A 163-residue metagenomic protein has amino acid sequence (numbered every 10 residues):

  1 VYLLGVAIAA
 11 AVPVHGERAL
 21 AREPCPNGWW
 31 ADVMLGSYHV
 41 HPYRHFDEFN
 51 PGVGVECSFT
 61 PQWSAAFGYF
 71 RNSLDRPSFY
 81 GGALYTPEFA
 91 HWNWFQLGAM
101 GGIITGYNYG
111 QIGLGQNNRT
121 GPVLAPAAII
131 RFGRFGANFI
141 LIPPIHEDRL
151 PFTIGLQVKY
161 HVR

Functional and structural regions predicted by a protein language model:
V1-P13: Bacterial N-terminal signal peptides
H15-F59, G68-R71, Y80: Short glycine/proline- and aromatic-enriched beta-strand/turn motifs that initiate or cap beta-hairpins
R18-G28, P61-Q62, E88-G98, R163: Short loop/turn motifs that connect adjacent beta-strands in outer-membrane beta-barrel proteins
A21, F152-R163: Hydrophobic secondary-structure block in the mid-to-C-terminal portion of proteins
V33, V53-C57, F67, G81-P87 (+3 more regions): Residues on the lipid-exposed face of transmembrane beta-strands in outer-membrane beta-barrel proteins
V40-F49, Y69-Y80, H91, T105-Y109 (+2 more regions): Solvent-exposed loop/turn segments connecting transmembrane beta-strands in outer-membrane beta-barrel proteins
P61-A65, H91-F95, I130-F139: Repeated loop/turn-to-beta-strand initiation elements of outer-membrane beta-barrel proteins
G98-V123, A127-I129: Outer membrane beta-barrel transmembrane domains
